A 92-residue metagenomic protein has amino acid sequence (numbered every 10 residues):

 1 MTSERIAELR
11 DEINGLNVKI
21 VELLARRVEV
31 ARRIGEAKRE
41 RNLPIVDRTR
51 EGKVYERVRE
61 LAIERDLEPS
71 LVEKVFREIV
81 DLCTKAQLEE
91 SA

Functional and structural regions predicted by a protein language model:
M1-A92: Domain-level signature for soluble enzymes in the chorismate/prephenate branch of the shikimate pathway
